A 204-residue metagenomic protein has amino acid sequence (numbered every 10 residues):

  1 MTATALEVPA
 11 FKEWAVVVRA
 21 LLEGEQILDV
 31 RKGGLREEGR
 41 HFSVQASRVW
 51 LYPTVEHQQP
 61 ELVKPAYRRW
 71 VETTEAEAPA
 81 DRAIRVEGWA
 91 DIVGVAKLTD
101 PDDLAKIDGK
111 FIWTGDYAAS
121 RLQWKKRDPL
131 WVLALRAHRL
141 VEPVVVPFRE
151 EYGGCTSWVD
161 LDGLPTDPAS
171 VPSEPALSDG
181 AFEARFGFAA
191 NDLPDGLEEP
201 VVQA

Functional and structural regions predicted by a protein language model:
T2-A204: Structured alpha/beta reader/binder surfaces that contact nucleic acids or chromatin modification marks
